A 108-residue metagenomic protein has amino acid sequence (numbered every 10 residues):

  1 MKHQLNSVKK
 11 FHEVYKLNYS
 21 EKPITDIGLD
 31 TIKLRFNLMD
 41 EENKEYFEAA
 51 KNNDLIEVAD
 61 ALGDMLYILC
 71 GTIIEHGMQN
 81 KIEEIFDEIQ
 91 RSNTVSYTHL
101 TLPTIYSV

Functional and structural regions predicted by a protein language model:
M1-N52, L100: Extended low-complexity intrinsically disordered regions
M39, N43, L55-E83, I89: An amphipathic alpha-helical micro-motif enriched in hydrophobic residues with embedded/adjacent acidic residues
T98-T104: Conserved small/polar residues in nucleotide/adenosyl-binding loops
S107-V108: N-terminal low-complexity segments that are often proline-rich with Ser/Thr-Pro
